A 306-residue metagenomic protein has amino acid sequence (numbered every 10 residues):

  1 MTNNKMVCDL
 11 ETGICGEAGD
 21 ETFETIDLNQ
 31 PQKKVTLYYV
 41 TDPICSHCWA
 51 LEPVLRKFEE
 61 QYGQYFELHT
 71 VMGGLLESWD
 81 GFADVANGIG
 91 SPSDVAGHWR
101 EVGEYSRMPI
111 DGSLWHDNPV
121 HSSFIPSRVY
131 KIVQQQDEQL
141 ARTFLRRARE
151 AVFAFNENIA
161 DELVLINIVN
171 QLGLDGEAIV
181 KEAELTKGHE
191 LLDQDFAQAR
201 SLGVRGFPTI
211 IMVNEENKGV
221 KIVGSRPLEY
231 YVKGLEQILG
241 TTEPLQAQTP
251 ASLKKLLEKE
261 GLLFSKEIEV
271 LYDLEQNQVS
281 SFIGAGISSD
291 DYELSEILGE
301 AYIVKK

Functional and structural regions predicted by a protein language model:
N4-C15, E52-F58, E150-K306: C-terminal cap of thioredoxin/glutaredoxin-like
A18-V35: A short beta-strand-turn-helix
P31, Y62-Q64, S288: Short, structurally constrained coil/turn elements that cap an alpha-helix or connect an alpha-helix to the following
P31-S46, E52-L55, L68-M72: Short active-site neighborhood of thiol/selenol oxidoreductases, capturing the structured segment around
D42, G73-L75, E215, S225: An acidic- and aromatic-residue-enriched active-site/binding cleft used to recognize and process polar
W49, D80-A83, K221-G224: A short acidic (Asp/Glu
E52-F153, S265: Structural alpha/beta surface segment adjacent to cysteine/selenocysteine redox centers across thiol/disulfide enzymes
